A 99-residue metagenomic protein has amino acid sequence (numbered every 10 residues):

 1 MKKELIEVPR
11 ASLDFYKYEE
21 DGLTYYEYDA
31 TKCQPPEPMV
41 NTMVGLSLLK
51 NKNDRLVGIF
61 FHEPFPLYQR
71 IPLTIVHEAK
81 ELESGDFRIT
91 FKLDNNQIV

Functional and structural regions predicted by a protein language model:
K2-L48: An N-terminal amphipathic alpha-helical segment
L23, N53, S84-D86: A general secondary-structure signal for short beta-strands and their flanking turns/coil in non-transmembrane regions
E27, V57, R88-T90: Short aromatic/hydrophobic contact patches that present stacked aromatics for nucleic-acid/ligand binding
C33, E63, D94-N96: Generic structural motif
P38, Y68, V99: Short acidic, gly/pro-rich beta-turn/loop elements at beta-sheet edges and active-site/ligand-binding grooves
S47-R55: Short, surface-exposed connector motifs at secondary-structure boundaries
D54-V76: Short, structured protein-protein interaction patches enriched in aromatics and acidic/basic residues, typified by
I75-V99: C-terminal edge-of-domain segments
